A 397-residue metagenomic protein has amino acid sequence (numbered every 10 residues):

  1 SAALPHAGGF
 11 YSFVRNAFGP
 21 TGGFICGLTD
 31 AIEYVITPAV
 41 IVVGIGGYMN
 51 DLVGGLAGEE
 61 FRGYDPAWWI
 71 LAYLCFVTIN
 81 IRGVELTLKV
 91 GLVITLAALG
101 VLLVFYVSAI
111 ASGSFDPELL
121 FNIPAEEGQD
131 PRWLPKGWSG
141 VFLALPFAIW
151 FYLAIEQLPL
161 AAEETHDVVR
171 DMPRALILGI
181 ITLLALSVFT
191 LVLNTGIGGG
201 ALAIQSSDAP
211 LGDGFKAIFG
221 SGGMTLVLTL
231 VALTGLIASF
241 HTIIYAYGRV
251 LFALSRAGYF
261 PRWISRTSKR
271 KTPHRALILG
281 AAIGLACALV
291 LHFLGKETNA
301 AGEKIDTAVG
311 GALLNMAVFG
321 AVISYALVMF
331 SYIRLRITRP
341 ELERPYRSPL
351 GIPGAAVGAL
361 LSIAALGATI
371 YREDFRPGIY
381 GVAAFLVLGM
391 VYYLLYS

Functional and structural regions predicted by a protein language model:
S1-Y73, V77-I81, L233-A253, N299-I323: Hydrophobic transmembrane alpha-helices that form the core helical bundles of multi-pass secondary transporters
S12-F13, G19, D51-L56, P124-G128 (+3 more regions): TM-loop-TM module centered on a large, flexible mid-protein loop between adjacent transmembrane helices in multi-pass
G23, R62-Y73, T95, K136-A144 (+5 more regions): Residue-level signature of transmembrane alpha-helical entry/exit and packing/kink sites in multi-pass membrane
A57-Y64, V93-L226: Helix-loop-helix junctions that connect adjacent transmembrane segments in multi-pass membrane transporters
Y64-N122, L153, L176-I181, V318-A326 (+2 more regions): Membrane-interface loop-to-helix entry segments
L74-I81, Y106, L191-L193, G214 (+4 more regions): Alpha-helical transmembrane segments of multipass membrane proteins
I264-H274, V322-D374: C-terminal membrane-solvent junction of multi-pass transporters and transport-like membrane proteins
G311-M316, G320-A321, L350-S397: A generic transmembrane alpha-helix motif of multi-pass inner-membrane proteins
